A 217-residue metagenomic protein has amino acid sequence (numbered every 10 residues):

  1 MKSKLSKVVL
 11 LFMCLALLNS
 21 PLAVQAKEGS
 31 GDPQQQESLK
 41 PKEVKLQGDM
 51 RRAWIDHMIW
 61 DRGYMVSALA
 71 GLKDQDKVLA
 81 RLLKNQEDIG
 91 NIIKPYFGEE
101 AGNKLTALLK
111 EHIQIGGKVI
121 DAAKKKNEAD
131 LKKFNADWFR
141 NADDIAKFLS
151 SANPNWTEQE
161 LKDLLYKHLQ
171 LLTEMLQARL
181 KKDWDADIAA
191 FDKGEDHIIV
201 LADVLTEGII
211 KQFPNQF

Functional and structural regions predicted by a protein language model:
M1-L10: Bacterial N-terminal signal peptides that target proteins for export
A16-Q25: C-terminal segment of classical bacterial N-terminal signal peptides
A26-Q34, S38: Cleaved targeting-peptide boundary
P33-Q35, K42-Q47, R51-A68, L82 (+3 more regions): C-terminal amphipathic alpha-helix
M58-D88, I93, A101-E111, G116: Early exported N-terminus immediately downstream of N-terminal targeting peptides
G90-F97, G116-K124, A146-S150: Membrane-helix exit/interface motif
E99-F134, W138-R140: Mid-length scaffold segments of soluble, non-membrane domains
